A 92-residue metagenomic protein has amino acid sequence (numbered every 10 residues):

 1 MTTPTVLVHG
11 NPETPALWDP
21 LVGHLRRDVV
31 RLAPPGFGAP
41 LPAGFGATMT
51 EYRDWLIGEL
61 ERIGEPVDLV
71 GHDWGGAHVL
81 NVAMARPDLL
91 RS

Functional and structural regions predicted by a protein language model:
M1, L25, G64-E65, V79: Alpha-helical hydrophobic/aromatic positions enriched in membrane-embedded helices and signal peptides
T2-L41: Conserved HGGG/HGGXW glycine-rich cap/lid loop of the alpha/beta-hydrolase fold
P4, M49, L89-S92: Residue-level detection of beta-strand scaffold positions
E13-L17, E51, A77: Short, conserved clusters of charged catalytic residues that mark active-site and nucleotide-handling motifs
P20-G23, G58, M84-D88: Short, well-ordered alpha-helices that flank and scaffold nucleotide-derived cofactor binding pockets
P34-V70, M84: Active-site loop/oxyanion-hole signature of alpha/beta-hydrolase fold enzymes
E65-S92: Conserved hydrolase catalytic core segment
